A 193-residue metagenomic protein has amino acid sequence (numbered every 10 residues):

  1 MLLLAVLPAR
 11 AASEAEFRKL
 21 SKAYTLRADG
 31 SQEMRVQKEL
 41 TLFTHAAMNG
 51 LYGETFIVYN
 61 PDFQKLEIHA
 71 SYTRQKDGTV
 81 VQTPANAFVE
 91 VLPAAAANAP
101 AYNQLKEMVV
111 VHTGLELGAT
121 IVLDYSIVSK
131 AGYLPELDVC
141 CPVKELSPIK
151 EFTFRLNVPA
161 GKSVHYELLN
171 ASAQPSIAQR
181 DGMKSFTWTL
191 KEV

Functional and structural regions predicted by a protein language model:
M1-S13: Bacterial Sec-dependent N-terminal signal peptides
A11-V193: Beta-strand-rich, non-transmembrane domain signature
